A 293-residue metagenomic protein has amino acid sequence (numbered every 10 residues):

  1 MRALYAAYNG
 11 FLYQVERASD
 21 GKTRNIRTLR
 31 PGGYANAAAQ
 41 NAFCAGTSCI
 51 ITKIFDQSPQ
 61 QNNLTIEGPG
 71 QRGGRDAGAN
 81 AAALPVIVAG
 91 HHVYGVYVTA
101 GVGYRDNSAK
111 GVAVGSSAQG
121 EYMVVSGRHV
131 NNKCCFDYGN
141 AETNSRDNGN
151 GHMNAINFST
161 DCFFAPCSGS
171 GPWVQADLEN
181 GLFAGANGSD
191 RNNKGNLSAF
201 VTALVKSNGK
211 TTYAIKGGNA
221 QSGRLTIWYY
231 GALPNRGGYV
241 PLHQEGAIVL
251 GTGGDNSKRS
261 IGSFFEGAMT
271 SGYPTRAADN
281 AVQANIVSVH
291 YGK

Functional and structural regions predicted by a protein language model:
M1-G73, A118, Y122, S288-K293: GGW-centered surface loops in extracellular recognition modules
Y5-A7, F43-G46, I87-G90, V114-S117 (+4 more regions): Extracellular/periplasmic catalytic domains that process cell-envelope and extracellular macromolecules
A7-D20, G95-V96, Y122-M123, P172 (+2 more regions): Short, hydrophobic/proline-enriched secondary-structure or compact coil segments at domain edges
F11, C49, Q119-E121, A199-A203 (+2 more regions): Residue-level detector of short, conserved catalytic/binding motifs and their immediate flanks
I51, P59-L197, N208-T212, S222-Y229 (+1 more regions): Extracellular glycan-recognition modules
Q57, V125-R128, G218, G251-G254 (+1 more regions): Active-site-proximal beta-strand/loop segments in catalytic clefts of secreted hydrolases
N219-E245: Short, solvent-exposed beta-strand-to-loop segments that form ligand-recognition rims of beta-rich domains
V240-F264, Y273: Extracellular glycan-interaction patches encoded by glycine-rich segments
